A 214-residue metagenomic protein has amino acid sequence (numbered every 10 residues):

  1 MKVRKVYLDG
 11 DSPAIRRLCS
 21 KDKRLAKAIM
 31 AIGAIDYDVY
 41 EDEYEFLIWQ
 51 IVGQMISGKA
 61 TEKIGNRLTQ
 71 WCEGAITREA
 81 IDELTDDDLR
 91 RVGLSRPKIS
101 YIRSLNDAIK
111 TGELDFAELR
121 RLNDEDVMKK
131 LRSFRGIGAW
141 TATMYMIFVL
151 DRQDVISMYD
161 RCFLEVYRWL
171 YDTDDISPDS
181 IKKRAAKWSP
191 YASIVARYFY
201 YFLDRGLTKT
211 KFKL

Functional and structural regions predicted by a protein language model:
M1-I35, E125, A139-L214: C-terminal accessory module of base-excision DNA glycosylases/AP lyases that mediates lesion recognition and DNA
K5, R24-A28, I56-S57, T61-S133 (+1 more regions): Alpha-helical ds-nucleic-acid-binding substructure associated with the helix-hairpin-helix region of base-excision DNA
S12-P13, D42-F46, E83, E125-M128: Alpha-helical scaffolds flanking conserved acidic
Y37-E45, G93-R96, A185-S193: Structural motif
E41, G58-E62, G74, R78 (+4 more regions): Alpha-helix N-cap/helix-initiation sites
I48, I102-L105, Y167: Buried hydrophobic packing segments
